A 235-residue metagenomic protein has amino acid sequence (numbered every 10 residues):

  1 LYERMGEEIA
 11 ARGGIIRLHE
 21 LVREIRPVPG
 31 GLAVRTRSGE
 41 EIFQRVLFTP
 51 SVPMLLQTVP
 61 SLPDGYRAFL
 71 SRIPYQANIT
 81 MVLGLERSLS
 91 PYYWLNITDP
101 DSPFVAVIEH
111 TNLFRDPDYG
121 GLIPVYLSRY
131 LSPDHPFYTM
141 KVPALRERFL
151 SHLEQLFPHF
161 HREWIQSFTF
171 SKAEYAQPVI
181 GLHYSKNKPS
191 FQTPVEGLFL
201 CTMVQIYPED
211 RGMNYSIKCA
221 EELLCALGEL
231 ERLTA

Functional and structural regions predicted by a protein language model:
L1-R12, Y130-S132: Helix-loop-beta segment of a Rossmann-like dinucleotide-binding subdomain
E8, I15, M54, S61 (+2 more regions): Active-site catalytic microenvironments for nucleophilic, acid-base chemistry
I9-R23: A conserved beta-strand/loop element that lines the FAD pocket in flavoprotein oxidoreductases
I16-L18, F48, L200: A structural signal for the hydrophobic beta-strands that form the central parallel beta-sheet of Rossmann-like
L18-E20, R26, T169-E174: A general secondary-structure junction signal
E20-V125, Y130-T139, P143, R148-F160 (+1 more regions): Mid-domain catalytic core of redox enzymes that form a hydrophobic substrate pocket/lid adjacent to a catalytic redox
H110, F114-A235: Conserved flavin/dinucleotide-binding core of flavoenzymes
